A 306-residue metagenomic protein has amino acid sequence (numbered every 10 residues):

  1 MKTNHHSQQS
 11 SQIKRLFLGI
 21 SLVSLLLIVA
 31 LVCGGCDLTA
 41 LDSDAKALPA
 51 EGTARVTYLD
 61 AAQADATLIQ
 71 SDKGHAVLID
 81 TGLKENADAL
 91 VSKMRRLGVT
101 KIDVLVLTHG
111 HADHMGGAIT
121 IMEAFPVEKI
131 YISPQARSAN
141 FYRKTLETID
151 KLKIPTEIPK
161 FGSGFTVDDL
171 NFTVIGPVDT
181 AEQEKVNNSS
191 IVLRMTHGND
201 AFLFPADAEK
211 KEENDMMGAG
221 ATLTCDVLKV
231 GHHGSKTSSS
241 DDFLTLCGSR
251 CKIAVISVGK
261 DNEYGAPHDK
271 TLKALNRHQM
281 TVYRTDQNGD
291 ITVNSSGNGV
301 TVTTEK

Functional and structural regions predicted by a protein language model:
K2-H6, R15, A30-K306: Non-globular, low-confidence helical/coil segments that flank catalytic cores
Q9-S21: N-terminal Sec-pathway targeting helices
S21-V32: Bacterial N-terminal signal peptides
